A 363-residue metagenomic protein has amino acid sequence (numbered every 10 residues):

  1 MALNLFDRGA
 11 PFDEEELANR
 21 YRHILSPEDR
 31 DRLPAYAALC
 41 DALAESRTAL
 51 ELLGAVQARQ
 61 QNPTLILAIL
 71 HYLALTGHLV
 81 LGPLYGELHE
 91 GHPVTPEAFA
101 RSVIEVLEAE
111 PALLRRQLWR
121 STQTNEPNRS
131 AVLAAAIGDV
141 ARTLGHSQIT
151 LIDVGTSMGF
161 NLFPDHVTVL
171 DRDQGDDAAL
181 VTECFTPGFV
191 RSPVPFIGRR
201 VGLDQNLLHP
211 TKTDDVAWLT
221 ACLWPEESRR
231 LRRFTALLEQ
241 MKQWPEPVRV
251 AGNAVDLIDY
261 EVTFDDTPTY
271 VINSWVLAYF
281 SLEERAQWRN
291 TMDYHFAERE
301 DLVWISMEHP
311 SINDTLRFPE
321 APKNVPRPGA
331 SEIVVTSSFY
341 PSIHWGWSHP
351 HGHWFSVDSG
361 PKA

Functional and structural regions predicted by a protein language model:
A2-A112, R116-Q123, P127-L133, I149: A short N-terminal interaction module
L52, V56-Q61, L73, H78-L79 (+6 more regions): Class I S-adenosyl-L-methionine-dependent methyltransferase module
T122-L133, E227-R230, V250-V255, E284: Phosphate/oxyanion-binding active-site loops and adjacent basic polyanion-contact surfaces
R129, V154, V250-N253, I272-S274 (+1 more regions): Short His-Asn-centered micro-motif
V132, A136-D139, W218, W275-V276 (+1 more regions): Short, hydrophobic/aromatic alpha-helical segments in well-folded domains
M158-F163, Y279-S281, N313-T315: Short catalytic/ligand-binding loop motif for oxyanion handling, primarily in non-cytosolic enzymes, centered on
T213, C222-R233, P247-A254, V262-D265 (+2 more regions): Domain-level detector for long C-terminal conserved domains
P268-E283: A short SAM/SAH-binding and catalytic strip from SAM-dependent methyltransferases
